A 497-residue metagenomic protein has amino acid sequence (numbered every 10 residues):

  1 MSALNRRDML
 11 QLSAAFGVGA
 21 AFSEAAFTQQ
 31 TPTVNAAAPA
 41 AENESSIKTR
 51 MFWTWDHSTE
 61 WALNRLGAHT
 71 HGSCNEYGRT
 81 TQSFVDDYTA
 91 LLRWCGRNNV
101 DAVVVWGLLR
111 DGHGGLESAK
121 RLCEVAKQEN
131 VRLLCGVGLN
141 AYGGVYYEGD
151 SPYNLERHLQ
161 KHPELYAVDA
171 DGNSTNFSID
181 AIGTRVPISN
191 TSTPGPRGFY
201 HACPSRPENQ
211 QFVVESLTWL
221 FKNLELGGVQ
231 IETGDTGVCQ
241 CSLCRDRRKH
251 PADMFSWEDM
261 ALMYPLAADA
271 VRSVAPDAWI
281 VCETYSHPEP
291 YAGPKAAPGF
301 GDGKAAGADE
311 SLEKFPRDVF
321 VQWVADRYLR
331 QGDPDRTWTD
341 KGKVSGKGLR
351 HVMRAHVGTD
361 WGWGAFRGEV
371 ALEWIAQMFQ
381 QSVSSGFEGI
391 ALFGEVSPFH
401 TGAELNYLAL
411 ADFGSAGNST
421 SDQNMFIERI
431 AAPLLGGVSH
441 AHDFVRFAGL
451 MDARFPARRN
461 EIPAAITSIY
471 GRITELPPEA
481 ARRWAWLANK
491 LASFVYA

Functional and structural regions predicted by a protein language model:
S2, D8-T28: N-terminal export signals
S23-E44: C-terminal segment of N-terminal export signals and the immediately downstream linker at the start of the mature
P39-R50, H57, W61, S73-N75 (+6 more regions): Substrate-binding groove of N-acetylhexosamine-processing glycoside hydrolases
T80-L108: Catalytic domains of carbohydrate-active enzymes, especially glycoside hydrolases
L109-V137: Aromatic-lined substrate-binding rim segments of carbohydrate-active enzymes
L139-E215: Active-site-adjacent "subsite" loops/lids of carbohydrate-active enzymes
V214-C244: Active-site groove signature of glycoside hydrolases
